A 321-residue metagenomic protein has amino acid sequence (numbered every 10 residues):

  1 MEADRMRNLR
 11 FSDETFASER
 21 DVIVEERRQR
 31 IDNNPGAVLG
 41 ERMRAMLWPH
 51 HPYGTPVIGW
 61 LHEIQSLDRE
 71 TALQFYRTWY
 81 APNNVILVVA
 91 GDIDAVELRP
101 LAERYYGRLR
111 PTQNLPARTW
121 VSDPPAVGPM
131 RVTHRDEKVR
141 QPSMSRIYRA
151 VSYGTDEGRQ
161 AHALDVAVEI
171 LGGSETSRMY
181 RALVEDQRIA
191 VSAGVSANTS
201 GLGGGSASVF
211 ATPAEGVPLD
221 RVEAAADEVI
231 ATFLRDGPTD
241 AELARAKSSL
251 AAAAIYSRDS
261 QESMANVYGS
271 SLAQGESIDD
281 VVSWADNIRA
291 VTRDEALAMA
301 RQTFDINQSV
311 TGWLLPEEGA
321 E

Functional and structural regions predicted by a protein language model:
M1-A37, S66-R69, L73-N84, D94 (+2 more regions): Active-site-adjacent, His/Asp/Glu-enriched structural segments that form or flank metal-binding and acid/base networks
M1-E19, S174-E175, T199-S257, D279: M16/insulysin-pitrilysin zinc metalloprotease superfamily fold
R30-N84, R108-G154, E169-D220, E242 (+3 more regions): Non-catalytic beta-strand/loop surface segments
G91-V96, E215-P218: Helix N-cap motif at beta-to-alpha junctions
L98-L101, M179, V222: Hydrophobic side chains in well-ordered alpha-helices
A273-V281: Short His/Asp/Glu-rich catalytic/ion-coordination signatures at enzyme active sites or charged loops
